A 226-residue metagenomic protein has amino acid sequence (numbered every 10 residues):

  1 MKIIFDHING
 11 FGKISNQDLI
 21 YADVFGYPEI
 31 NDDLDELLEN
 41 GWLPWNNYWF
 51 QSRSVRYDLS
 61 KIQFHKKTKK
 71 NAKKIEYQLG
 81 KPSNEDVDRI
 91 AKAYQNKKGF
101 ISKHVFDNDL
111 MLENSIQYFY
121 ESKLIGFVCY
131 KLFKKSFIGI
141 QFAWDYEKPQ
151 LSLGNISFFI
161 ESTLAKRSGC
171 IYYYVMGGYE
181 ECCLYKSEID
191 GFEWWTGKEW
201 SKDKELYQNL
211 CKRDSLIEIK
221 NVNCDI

Functional and structural regions predicted by a protein language model:
M1-E76, V175-I226: Terminal substrate-recognition subdomain of acyl/acetyltransferases
Q17-I20, Y146-E147, S168: A short, structure-level motif marking secondary-structure boundaries and short turns
L37, A91, F158-E161, K186: Residue-level preference for non-acidic, small/hydrophobic
P44, K69-Q150, S162-L164, E180: A conserved beta-strand-loop-helix scaffold within acyl/acetyltransferase catalytic domains
Q150-F158: Glycine-rich acyl-CoA binding loop
A165-G177: Conserved GNAT acetyl-CoA-binding A-motif
